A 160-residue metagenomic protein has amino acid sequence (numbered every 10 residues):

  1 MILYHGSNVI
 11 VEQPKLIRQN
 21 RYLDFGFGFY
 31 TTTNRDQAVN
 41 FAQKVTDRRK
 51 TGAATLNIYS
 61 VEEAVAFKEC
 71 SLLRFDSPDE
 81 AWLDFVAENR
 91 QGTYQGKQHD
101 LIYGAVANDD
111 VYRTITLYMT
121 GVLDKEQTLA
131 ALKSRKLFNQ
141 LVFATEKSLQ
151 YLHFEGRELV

Functional and structural regions predicted by a protein language model:
M1-F29, Q37, Q43-D47, A81-L83: Glycine-rich loop/turn
L23-D24, N40, K44-V160: Conserved NAD+-utilizing ADP-ribose enzyme module
